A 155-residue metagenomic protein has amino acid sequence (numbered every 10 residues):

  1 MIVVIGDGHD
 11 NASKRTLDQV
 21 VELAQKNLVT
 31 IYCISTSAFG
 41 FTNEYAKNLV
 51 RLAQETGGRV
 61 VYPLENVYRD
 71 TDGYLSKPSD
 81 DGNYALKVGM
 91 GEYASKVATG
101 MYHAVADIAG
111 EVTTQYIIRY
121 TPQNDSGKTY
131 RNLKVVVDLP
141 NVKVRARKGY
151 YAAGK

Functional and structural regions predicted by a protein language model:
M1-K155: Scaffold/interface architecture of coatomer-like assemblies
